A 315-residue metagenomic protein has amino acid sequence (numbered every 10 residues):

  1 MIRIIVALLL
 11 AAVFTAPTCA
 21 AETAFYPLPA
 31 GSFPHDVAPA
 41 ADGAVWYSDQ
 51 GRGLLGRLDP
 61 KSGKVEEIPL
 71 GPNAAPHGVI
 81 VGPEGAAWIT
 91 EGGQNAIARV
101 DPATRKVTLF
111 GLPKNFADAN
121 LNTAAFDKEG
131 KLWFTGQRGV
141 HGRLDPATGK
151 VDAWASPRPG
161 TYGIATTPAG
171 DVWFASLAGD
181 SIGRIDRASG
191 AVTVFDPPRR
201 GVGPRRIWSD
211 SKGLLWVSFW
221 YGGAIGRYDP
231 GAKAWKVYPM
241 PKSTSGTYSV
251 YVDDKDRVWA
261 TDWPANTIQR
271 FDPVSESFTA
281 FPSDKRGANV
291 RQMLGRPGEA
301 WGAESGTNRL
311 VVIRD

Functional and structural regions predicted by a protein language model:
I5-A16: Bacterial N-terminal signal peptides
A20-Y47, I313-R314: An edge-strand/N-cap motif at the start of beta-rich repeat modules
A24-P27, K64-P69, K106-P113, K150-A155 (+3 more regions): A short beta-strand motif characteristic of beta-propeller blades
P29-D42, G71-E84, N115-E129, P157-A169 (+3 more regions): Beta-rich, blade/repeat-based domains predominating in secreted/periplasmic proteins but also intracellular
V45-G51, A87-Q94, L132-R138, W173-A178 (+3 more regions): Conserved beta-strand positions in repeat-built beta-propeller and related beta-rich domains
L54-G56, N95-R99, V140-R143, S181-R184 (+3 more regions): A short loop-to-beta-strand structural motif that recurs across blades of beta-propeller domains
D59-G63, D101-R105, D145-G149, D186-G190 (+3 more regions): Short loop/turn segments that connect beta-strands within beta-propeller blades
G287-D315: Blade-level signature of beta-propeller repeat domains, shared across WD40, Kelch, NHL, RCC1 and BNR/Asp-box propellers
